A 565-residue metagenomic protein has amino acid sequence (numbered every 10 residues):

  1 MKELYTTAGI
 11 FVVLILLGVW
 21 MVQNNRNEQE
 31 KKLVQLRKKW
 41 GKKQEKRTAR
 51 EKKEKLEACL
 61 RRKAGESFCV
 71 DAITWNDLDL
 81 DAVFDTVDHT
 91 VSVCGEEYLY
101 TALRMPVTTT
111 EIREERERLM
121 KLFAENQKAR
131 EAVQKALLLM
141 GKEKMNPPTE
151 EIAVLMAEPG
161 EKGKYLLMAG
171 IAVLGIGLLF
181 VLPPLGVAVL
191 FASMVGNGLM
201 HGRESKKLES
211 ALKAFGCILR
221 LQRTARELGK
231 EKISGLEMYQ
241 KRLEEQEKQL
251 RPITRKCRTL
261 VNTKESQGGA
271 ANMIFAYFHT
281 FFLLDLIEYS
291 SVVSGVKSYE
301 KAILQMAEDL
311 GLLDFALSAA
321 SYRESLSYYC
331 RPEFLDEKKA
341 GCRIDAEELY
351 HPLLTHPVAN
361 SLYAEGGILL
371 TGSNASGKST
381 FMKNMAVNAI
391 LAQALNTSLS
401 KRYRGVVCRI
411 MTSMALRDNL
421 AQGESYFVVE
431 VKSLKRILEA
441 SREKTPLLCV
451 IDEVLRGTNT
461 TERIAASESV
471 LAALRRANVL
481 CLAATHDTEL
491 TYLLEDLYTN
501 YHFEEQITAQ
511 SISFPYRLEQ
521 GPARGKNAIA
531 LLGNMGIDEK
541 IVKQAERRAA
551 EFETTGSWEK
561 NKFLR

Functional and structural regions predicted by a protein language model:
K2-A375, F381-N384, A392-R409, K432-S433: Alpha-helical coupling/stalk and coiled-coil linker elements that connect catalytic or binding modules and transmit
A319, S325-R565: ATPase nucleotide-binding head domains, primarily ABC-like/P-loop NTPase cores
